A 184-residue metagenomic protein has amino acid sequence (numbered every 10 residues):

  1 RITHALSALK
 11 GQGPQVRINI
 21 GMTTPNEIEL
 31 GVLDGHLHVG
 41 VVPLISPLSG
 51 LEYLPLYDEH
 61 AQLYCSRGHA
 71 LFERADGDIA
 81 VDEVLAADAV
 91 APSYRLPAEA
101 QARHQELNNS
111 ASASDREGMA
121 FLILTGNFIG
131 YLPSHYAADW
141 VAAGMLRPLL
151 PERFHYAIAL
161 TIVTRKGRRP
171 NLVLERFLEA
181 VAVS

Functional and structural regions predicted by a protein language model:
R1-G13, R17, G21-L30, R169: N-terminal winged-helix
R1-H4, L51, A75-D76, L172-R176: Generic recognition of short, well-ordered alpha-helical segments
H4-A8, N26-A61: Short beta-strand-centered segments that line the small-molecule binding cleft or hinge of alpha/beta clamshell
G11, N26, S49-N127, S134-H155 (+1 more regions): C-terminal regulatory
Q15, L37, N127-F128: Short, high-confidence coil segments that cap the C-terminus of an alpha-helix and link into the following beta-strand
T23, L44, R153: Residues that line or immediately flank small-molecule/substrate-binding pockets and catalytic motifs
G40, L149-S184: A late-sequence structural motif
